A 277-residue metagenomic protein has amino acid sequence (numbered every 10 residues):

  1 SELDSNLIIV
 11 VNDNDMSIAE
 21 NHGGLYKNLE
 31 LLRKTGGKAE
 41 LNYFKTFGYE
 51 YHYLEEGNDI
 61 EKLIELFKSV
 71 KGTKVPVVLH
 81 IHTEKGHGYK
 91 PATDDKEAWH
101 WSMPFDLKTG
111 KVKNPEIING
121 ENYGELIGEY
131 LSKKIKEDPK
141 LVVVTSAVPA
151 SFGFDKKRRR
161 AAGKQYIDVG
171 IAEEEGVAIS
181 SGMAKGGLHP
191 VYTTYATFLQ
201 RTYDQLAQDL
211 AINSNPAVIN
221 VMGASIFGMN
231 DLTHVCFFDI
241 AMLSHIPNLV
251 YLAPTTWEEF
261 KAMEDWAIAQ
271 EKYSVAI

Functional and structural regions predicted by a protein language model:
S1, V11-N12, L79, I277: Active-site flanking residues adjacent to catalytic metal/cofactor-binding acidic residues
E2-G37, L41-Y43, N213, P247: Mobile "lid/hinge" segments at catalytic clefts and subdomain interfaces of large enzymes
N42-E50: A SAM-dependent methyltransferase catalytic signature shared across enzymes that methylate proteins
Y49-A276: Thiamine diphosphate
